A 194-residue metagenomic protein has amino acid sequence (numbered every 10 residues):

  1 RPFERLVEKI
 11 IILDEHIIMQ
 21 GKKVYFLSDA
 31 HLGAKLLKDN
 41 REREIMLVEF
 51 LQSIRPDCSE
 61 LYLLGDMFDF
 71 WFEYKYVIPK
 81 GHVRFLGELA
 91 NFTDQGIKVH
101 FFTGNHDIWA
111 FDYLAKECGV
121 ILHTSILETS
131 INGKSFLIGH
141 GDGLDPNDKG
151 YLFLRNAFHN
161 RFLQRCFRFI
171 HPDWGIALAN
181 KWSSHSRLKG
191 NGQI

Functional and structural regions predicted by a protein language model:
R1-I18: N-terminal amphipathic/basic-hydrophobic helices that include classical n-h-c signal peptides and signal-anchor
D14-I17, M46-D57, F72-E73, L163-A177: Phosphate-binding glycine-rich loops and adjacent basic patches that engage nucleotide phosphates, nucleic-acid
Q20-K23, L27, L32-I131: Core catalytic region of metal-dependent phosphoesterases/phosphodiesterases, especially metallo-beta-lactamase-like
F26, S135-G139: Short hydrophobic-aromatic micro-motifs
F92, G119-I131, S135, R161-D173 (+1 more regions): Short flexible/disordered coil segments
I108-D112, I138-G139, D145-D148: Short, well-ordered, mixed-charge alpha-helical segments that flank or form enzyme active sites
G141-I194: Active-site-proximal loop/helix segment associated with metal-binding centers of metalloenzymes
